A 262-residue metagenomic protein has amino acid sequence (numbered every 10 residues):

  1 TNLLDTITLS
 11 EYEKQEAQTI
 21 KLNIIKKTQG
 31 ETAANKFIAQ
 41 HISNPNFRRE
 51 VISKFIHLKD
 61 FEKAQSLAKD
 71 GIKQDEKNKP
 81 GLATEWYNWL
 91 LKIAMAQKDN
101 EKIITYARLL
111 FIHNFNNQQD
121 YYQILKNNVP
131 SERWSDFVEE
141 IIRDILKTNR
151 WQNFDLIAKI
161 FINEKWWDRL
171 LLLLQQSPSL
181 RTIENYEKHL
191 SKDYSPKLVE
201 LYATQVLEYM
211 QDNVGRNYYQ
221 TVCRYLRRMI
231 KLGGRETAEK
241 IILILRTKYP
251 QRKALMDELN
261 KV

Functional and structural regions predicted by a protein language model:
T1-V262: Eukaryote-biased, non-catalytic alpha-solenoid scaffold regions
